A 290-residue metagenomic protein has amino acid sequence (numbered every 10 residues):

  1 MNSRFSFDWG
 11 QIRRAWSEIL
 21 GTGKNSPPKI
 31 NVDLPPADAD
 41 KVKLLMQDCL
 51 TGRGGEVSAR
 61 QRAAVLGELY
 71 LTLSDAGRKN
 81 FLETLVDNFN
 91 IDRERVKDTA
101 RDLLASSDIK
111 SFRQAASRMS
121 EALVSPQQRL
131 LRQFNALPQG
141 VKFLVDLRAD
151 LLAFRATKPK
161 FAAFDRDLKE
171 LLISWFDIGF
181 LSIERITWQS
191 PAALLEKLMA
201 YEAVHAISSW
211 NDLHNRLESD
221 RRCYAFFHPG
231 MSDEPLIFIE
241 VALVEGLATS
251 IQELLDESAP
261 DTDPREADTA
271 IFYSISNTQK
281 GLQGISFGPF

Functional and structural regions predicted by a protein language model:
M1-P289: Extended, composition-driven regions rather than compact fold-specific motifs
